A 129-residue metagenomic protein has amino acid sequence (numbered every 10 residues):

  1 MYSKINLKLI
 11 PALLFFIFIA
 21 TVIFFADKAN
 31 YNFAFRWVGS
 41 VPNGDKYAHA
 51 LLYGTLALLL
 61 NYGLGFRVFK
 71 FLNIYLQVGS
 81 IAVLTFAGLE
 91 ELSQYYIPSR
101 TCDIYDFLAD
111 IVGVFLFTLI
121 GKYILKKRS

Functional and structural regions predicted by a protein language model:
M1-G65, G79: "…centered on the first transmembrane helix and the immediately adjacent amphipathic helix/loop
K4-N6, I74, T101: Interfacial loop-to-helix junctions that mark the boundaries of transmembrane helices in multi-pass membrane
Y31, G65, F69-K70, Y95 (+4 more regions): Transmembrane helix-loop junctions in multipass membrane proteins, especially transporters and channels
F35-R36, A87-V112: Interfacial helix-loop-helix junctions of multi-pass membrane proteins
H49-Y53, T101-G121: Alpha-helical transmembrane segments that form the membrane-embedded catalytic/substrate-binding core of multi-pass
L56, I81-T85, V112-L116: Hydrophobic faces of alpha-helical transmembrane segments in multi-pass integral membrane proteins
A57, N61, G65, V114-L125: Hydrophobic transmembrane alpha-helices
V68-I81: Internal alpha-helical transmembrane segments of multi-pass membrane proteins
